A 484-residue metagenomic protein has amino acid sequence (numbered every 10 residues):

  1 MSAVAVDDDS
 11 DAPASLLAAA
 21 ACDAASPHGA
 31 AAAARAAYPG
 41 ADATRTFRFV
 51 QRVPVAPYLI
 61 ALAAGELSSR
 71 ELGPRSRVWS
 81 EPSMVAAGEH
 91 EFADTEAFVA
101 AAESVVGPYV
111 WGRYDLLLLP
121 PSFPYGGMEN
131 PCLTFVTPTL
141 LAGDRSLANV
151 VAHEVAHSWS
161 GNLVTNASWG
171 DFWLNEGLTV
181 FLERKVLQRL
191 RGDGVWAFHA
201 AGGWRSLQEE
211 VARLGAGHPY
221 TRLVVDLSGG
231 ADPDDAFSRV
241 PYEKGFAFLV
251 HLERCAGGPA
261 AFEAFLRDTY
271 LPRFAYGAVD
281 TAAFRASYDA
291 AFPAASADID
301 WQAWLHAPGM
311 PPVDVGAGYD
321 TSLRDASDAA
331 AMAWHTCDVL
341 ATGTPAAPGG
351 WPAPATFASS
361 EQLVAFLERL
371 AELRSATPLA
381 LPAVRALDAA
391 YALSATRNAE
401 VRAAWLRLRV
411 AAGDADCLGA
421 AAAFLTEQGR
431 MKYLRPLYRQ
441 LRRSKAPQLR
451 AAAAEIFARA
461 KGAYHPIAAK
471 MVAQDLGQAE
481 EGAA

Functional and structural regions predicted by a protein language model:
M1-A152, F181-R184, D193, R205 (+4 more regions): Hydrophobic helix-coil surface modules that form long, contiguous segments used for peptide/substrate interaction
E91, T95-G107, L249-V250, R254 (+1 more regions): C-terminal substrate/ligand-recognition segments
L118-P121, A142-S146, H218-F237, V250 (+5 more regions): Active-site-adjacent structural elements in folded domains
T137-S206, F265-L266, W301: Zinc-dependent metallopeptidase catalytic helix centered on the HExxH motif and its immediate flanking segment
E176, V180-A247, H251, F274 (+2 more regions): Acidic/His/Gly-enriched intrinsically disordered linker/tail segments that often contain short helix/coil "MoRF-like"
S228-A317, R385, Y391-S394, L408: Amphipathic alpha-helical substructures
A307-L387: Long, His/Glu/Asp-enriched segments that create or flank divalent metal/ion-associated functional microenvironments
A389-L393, N398-A483: Extended alpha-helical scaffolding segments
